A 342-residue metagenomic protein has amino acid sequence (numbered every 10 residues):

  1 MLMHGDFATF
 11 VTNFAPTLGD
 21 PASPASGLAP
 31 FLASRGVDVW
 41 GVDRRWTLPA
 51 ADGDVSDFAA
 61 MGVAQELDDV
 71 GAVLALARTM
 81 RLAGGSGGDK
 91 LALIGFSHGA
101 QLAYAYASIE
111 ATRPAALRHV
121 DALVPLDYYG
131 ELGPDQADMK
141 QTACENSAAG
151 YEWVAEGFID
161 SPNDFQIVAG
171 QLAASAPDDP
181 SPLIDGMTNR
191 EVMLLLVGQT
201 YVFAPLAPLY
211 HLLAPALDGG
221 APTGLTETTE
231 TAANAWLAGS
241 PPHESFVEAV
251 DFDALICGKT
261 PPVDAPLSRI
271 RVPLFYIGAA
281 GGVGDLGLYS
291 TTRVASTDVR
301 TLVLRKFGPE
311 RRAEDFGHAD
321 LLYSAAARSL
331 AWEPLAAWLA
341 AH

Functional and structural regions predicted by a protein language model:
M1-L48: Short, surface-exposed "cap/lid" segments of acyl-processing enzymes
H4, G95-A100, A279: Conserved alpha/beta-hydrolase "nucleophile elbow" surrounding the catalytic nucleophile
F10-S23, D54-A59, A137-A143, R311-E314: Short, flexible/disordered intra-domain loops and linkers
D57-A83: Alpha/beta-hydrolase active-site loop
L82-S97: Alpha/beta-hydrolase fold nucleophile elbow
H98-P134: Conserved hydrolase catalytic core segment
D138-G287: Alpha/beta-hydrolase
V263, F275, D298-H342: Catalytic active-site module of serine/aspartate enzymes centered on a nucleophile-bearing elbow/loop
